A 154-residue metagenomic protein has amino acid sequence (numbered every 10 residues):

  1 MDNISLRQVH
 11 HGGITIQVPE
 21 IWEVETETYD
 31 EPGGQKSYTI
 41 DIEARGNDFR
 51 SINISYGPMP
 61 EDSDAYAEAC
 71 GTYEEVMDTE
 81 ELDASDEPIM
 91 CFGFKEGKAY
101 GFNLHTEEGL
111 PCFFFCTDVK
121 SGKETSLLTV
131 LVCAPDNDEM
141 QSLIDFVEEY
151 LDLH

Functional and structural regions predicted by a protein language model:
M1-R7, Q35-S37, F92-N103: Short, hydrophobic/aromatic-rich segments at coil-to-beta transitions
I4-L6, W22-V24, T79-I89, L151: Short glycine-aromatic motifs
Q8, T15, F113-F115: Well-ordered beta-strand positions in beta-sheet-rich domains
G12-E68, T106: Secretory pathway targeting signatures of secreted, lumenal, and periplasmic proteins
W22, E124-H154: Surface-exposed amphipathic alpha-helical segments
D48-I52, K123-L128: Glycine-rich, often proline-containing surface loops adjacent to acidic residues and nearby aromatics that form
D64-T72, E139, L143: Short amphipathic alpha-helical segments
C70-K123: Signature of long, low-cysteine stretches enriched in small and polar/charged residues
